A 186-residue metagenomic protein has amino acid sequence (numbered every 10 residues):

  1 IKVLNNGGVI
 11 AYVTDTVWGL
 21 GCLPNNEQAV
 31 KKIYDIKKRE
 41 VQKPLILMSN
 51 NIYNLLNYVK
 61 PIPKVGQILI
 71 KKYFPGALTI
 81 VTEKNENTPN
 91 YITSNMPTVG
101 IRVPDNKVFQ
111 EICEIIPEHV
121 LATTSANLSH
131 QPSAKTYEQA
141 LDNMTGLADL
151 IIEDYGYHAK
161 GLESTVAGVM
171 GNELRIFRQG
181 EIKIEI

Functional and structural regions predicted by a protein language model:
I1-I186: Active-site-adjacent structural elements in enzyme catalytic cores
